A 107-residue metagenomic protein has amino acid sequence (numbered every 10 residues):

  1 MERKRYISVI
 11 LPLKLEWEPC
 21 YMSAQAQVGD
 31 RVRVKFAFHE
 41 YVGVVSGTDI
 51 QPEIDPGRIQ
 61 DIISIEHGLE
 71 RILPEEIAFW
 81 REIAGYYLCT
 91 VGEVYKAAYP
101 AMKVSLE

Functional and structural regions predicted by a protein language model:
M1-E107: Accessory, non-ATPase domains that flank or precede helicase/AAA+ motor cores in DNA-metabolism machines
